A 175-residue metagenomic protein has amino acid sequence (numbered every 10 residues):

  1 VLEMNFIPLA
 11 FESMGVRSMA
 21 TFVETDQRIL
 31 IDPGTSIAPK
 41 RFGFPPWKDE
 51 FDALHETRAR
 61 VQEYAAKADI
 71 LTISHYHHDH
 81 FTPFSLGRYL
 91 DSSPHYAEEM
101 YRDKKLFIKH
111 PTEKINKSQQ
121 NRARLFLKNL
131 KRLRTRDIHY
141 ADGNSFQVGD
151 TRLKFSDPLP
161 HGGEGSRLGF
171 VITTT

Functional and structural regions predicted by a protein language model:
V1-A66, N121-T175: Core dinuclear metal-dependent hydrolase active-site scaffold
V16-R17, Y76-F81, E113-N116, G162-G163: Active-site environment of divalent metal-dependent phosphoester hydrolases
D32-I37, H75-H78, I108-T112: Short loop/turn segments at strand-loop or loop-helix junctions that form parts of catalytic or ligand-binding pockets
K40-R41, T82-F84, K117-Q119: Short glycine-/acidic-enriched loop or helix-start segments at secondary-structure transitions that form or flank
P45-F107: Active-site metal-binding motif and surrounding structural segment of the metallo-beta-lactamase
K104-L106, P111-Q120, R124: Accessory terminal helices/loops
